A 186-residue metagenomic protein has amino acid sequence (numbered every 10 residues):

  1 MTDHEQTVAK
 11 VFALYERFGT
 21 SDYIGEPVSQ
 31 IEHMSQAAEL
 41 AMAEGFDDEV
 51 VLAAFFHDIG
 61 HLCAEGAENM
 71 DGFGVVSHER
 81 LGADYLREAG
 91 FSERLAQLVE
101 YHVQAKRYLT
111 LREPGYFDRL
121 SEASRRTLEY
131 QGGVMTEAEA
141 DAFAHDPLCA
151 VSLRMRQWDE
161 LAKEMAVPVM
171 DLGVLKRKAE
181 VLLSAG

Functional and structural regions predicted by a protein language model:
M1-G186: Metal-dependent phosphohydrolase cores
